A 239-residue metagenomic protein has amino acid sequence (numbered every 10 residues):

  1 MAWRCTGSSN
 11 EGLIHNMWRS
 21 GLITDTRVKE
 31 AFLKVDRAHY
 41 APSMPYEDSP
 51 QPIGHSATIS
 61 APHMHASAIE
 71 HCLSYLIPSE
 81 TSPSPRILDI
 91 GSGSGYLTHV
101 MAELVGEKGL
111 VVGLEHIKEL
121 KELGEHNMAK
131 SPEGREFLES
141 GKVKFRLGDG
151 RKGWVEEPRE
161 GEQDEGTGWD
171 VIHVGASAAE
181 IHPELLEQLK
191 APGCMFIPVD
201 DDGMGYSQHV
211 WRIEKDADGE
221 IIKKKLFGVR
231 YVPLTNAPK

Functional and structural regions predicted by a protein language model:
M1-L88, Y96-L104, L120-E133, A217 (+1 more regions): Class I SAM-dependent transferase core
L73-D218: Conserved nucleotide-cofactor-binding alpha/beta core module
E162, P238-K239: A short, highly charged, low-complexity intrinsically disordered segment
